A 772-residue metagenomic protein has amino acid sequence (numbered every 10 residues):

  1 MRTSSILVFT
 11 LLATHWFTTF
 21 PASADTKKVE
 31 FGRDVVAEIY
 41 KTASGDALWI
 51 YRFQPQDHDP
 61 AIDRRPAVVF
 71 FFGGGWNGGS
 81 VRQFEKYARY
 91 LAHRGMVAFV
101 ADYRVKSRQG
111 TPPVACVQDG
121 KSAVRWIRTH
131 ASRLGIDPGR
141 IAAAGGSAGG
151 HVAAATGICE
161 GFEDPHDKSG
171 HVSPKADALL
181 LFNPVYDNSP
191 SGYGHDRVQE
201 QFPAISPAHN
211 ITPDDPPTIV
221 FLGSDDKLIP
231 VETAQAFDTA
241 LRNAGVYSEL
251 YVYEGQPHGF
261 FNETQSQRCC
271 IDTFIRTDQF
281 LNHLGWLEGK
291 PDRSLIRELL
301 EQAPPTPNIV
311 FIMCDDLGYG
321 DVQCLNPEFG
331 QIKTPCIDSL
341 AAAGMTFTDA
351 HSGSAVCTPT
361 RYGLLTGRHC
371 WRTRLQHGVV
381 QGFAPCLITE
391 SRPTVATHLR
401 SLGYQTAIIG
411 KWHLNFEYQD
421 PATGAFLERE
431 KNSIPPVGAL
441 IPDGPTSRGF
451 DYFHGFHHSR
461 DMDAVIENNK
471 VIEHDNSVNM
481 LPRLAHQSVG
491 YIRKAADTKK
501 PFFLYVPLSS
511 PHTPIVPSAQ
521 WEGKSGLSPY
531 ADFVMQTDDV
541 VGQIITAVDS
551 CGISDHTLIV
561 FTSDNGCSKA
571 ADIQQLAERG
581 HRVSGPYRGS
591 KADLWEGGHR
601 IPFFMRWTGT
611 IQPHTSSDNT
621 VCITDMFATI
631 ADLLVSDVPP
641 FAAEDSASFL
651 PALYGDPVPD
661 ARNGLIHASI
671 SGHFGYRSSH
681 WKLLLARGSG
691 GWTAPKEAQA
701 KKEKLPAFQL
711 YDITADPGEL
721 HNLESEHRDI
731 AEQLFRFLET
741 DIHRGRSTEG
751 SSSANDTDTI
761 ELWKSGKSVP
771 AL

Functional and structural regions predicted by a protein language model:
D25-I62: N-terminal cap/lid segment of alpha/beta-hydrolase-fold proteins
D63-G74, V310: Short beta-strand element of the alpha/beta-hydrolase
V81-V100, I332-A341: Short amphipathic alpha-helix adjacent to the substrate-entry channel of hydrolases
T111-S132, I275, L387-P393: Alpha/beta-hydrolase active-site loop
C116, K227, Q235, A244 (+6 more regions): Formylglycine-dependent sulfatase
S122-V198, F202-P203, P207, I434-P435 (+1 more regions): Primarily recognizes the serine-hydrolase "nucleophile elbow" in alpha/beta-hydrolase and SGNH/GDSL folds
V220-L222, D226: Short beta-strand/loop motif that positions the catalytic acidic residue of the alpha/beta-hydrolase fold
R242-G259, G455: Catalytic histidine neighborhood in serine/cysteine hydrolases with alpha/beta-hydrolase-type architecture
